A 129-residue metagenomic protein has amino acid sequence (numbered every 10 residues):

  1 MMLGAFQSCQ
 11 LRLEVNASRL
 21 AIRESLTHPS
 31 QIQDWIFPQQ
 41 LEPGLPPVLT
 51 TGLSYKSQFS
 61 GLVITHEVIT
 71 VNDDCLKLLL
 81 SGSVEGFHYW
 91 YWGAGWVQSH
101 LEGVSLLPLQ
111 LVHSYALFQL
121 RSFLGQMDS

Functional and structural regions predicted by a protein language model:
M1-P46: Hydrophobic ligand-binding cavity/cleft-lining segments
F6, F59-G61, S83-E85: Glycine-centered tight beta-turn/hairpin loop motif at sheet-sheet or coil-to-beta transitions
L13, I64-T70, G86-A94: Hydrophobic/aromatic beta-strand elements that line small-molecule binding cavities or substrate pockets in beta-rich
N16, Q58, I69, L79-S81 (+1 more regions): A structural detector for beta-sheet-dominated domains
S18, S60-G61, D73-D74, G93-W96: Short glycine/proline-enriched coil/turn segments at helix->beta-strand junctions
A21, K56, T65, K77 (+1 more regions): General beta-strand recognition
V48-K56, T70-L79: Short, hydrophobic/aromatic-rich segments at coil-to-beta transitions
C75-S129: Beta-strand/loop substructures that line and gate deep hydrophobic ligand-binding cavities in soluble
